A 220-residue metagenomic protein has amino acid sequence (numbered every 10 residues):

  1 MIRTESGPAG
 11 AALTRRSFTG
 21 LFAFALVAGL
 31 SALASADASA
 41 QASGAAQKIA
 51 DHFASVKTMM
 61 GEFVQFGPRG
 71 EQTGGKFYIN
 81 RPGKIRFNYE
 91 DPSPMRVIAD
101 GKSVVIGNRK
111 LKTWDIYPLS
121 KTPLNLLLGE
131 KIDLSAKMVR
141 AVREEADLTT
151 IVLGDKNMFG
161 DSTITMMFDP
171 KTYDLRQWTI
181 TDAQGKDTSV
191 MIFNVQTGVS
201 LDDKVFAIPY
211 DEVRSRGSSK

Functional and structural regions predicted by a protein language model:
M1-T14: N-terminal secretory signal peptides that target proteins for export/translocation
R15-T19: N-terminal export leaders
D37-Q41: Boundary of Sec targeting at the N-terminus
D51-G70: A short, Trp-centered hydrophobic/proline-enriched beta-strand micro-motif
V56-T58, Q72-G74, N80-P82, P92 (+5 more regions): Extracytoplasmic
K76-L128, T188-S189: An acidic-aromatic
L134-K137, V142-S219: Gly/Pro-enriched, hydrophobic low-complexity segments that function as extracytoplasmic propeptides/linkers
